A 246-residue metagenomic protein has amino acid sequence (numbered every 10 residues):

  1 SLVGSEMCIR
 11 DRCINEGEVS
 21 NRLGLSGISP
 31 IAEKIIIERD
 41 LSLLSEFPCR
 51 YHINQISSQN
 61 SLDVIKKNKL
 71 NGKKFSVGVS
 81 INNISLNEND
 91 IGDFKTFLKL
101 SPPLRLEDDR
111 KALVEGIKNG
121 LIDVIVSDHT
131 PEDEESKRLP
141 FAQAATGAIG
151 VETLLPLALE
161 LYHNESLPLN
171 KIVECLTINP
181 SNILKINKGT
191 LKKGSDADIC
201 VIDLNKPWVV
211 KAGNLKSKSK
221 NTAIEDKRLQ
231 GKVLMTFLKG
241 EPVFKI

Functional and structural regions predicted by a protein language model:
S1-G4, C8-I9: Single conserved hydrophobic/aromatic residue that forms the stacking wall/gate of nucleotide- or nucleobase-binding
S5-E6, D40-I56: Divalent metal-dependent hydrolysis catalytic cores, especially in the metallo-beta-lactamase
R10-E18, N89-F94: Short, flexible, mixed-charge acidic loops at enzyme active sites
C13-I14, K66-N71, S217: Short, solvent-exposed amphipathic alpha-helical segments in soluble enzyme and RNA/protein-processing domains
S20-P48, G116-I125, T130-L204: His/Asp/Glu-enriched, well-ordered alpha-helical/loop segment that forms or immediately abuts the divalent-metal
N21-A32, L98-D108, A145-I149, T222-R228: A short acidic, glycine-rich active-site loop that binds or catalyzes chemistry on phosphate/adenosine moieties
R50, N54-P156, E160: Active-site neighborhoods of metal-dependent hydrolases
P140-Q143, D196-I246: C-terminal cap of metal-dependent C-N hydrolases
